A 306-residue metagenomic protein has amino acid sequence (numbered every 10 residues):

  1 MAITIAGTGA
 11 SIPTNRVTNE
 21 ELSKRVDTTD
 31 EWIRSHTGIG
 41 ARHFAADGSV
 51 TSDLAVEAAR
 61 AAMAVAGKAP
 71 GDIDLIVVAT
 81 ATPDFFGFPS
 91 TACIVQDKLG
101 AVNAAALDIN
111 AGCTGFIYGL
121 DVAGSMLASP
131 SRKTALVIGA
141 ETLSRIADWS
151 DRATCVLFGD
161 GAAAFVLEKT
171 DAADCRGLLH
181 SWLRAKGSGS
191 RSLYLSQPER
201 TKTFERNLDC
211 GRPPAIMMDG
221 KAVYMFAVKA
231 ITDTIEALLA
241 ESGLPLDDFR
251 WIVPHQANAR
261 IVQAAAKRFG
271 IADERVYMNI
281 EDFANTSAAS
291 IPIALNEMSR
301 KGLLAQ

Functional and structural regions predicted by a protein language model:
M1-D47, D151-M225, K229, D233: Condensing-enzyme catalytic core mediating Claisen C-C bond formation in acyl metabolism
I5-G7, I33, A62, I76 (+6 more regions): Buried hydrophobic positions in well-ordered alpha/beta secondary-structure cores of metabolic enzymes
S11, A79-D84, A111-T114, G139-S144 (+2 more regions): Acidic, glycine-rich active-site loops and adjacent beta-strand->loop/helix elements that engage anionic groups
V26-S35, F86-G100, V137-L143, R200-D209 (+1 more regions): Acidic-glycine-rich active-site phosphate/pyrophosphate-binding loop
I39-A41, L75-V78, D97-N110, S144-S150 (+1 more regions): Glycine/charged-rich beta-loop-alpha catalytic/anionic-binding loops adjacent to active sites
S52, V56-A59, P83-D84, P89 (+5 more regions): Claisen-condensing/thiolase-fold acyl-transfer catalytic domains that form or cleave C-C bonds in fatty acid
A58-D74, D233-R250, M298-L303: Phosphate/pyrophosphate-binding loops at sites that engage ATP/ADP/AMP, CoA/4′-phosphopantetheine, polyphosphate
M126-A162: Flexible, glycine-rich active-site loops centered on histidine and acidic residues that chelate a metal or position
